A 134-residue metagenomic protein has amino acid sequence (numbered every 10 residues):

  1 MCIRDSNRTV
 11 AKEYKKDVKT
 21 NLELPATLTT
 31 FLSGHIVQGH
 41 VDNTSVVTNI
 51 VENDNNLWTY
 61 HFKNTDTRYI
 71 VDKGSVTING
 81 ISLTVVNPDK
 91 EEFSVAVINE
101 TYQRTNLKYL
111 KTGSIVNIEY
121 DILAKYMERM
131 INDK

Functional and structural regions predicted by a protein language model:
R4-K134: Conserved loop->alpha-helix
